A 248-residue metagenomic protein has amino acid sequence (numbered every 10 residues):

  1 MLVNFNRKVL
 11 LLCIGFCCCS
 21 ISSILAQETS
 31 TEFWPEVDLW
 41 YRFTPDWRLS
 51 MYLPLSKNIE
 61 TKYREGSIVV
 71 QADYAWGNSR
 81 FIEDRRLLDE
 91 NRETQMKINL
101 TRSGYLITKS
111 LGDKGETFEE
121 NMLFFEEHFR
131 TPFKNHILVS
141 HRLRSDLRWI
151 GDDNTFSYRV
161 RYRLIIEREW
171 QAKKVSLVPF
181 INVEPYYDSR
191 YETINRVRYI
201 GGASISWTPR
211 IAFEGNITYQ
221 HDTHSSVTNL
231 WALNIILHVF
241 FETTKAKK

Functional and structural regions predicted by a protein language model:
Q27-Q95: Start-of-domain marker
T31-F33, R64-I68, E119-L123, N154-V160 (+2 more regions): Residues that define the transmembrane beta-barrel architecture of outer-membrane proteins
V37, V70-A72, F125-E127, Y162-I166 (+2 more regions): Membrane-embedded beta-strands of outer-membrane beta-barrel proteins, especially the hydrophobic/small aromatic
Y41, Y74-W76, R92-T94, F129-T131 (+3 more regions): Residue-level signature of outer-membrane beta-barrel architecture
D46-M51, S79-E83, M96-T101, K134-V139 (+3 more regions): Repeated loop/turn-to-beta-strand initiation elements of outer-membrane beta-barrel proteins
L53-I59, Y105-L111, T131, S145-W149 (+3 more regions): Transmembrane beta-strands of outer-membrane beta-barrel pores
Q71-A75, S79, E127, N229-K248: Outer-membrane beta-barrel "beta-signal"
F129-R130, H136-E184, V239: Detector for outer-membrane/organellar transmembrane beta-barrel domains, recognizing the amphipathic beta-strand
